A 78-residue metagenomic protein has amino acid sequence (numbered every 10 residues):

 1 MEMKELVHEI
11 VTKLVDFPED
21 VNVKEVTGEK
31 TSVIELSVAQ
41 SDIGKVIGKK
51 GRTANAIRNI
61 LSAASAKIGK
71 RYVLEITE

Functional and structural regions predicted by a protein language model:
M1-K45, N55-E78: RNA-contacting regions in translation and RNA-metabolism proteins, encompassing KH/S1 modules where present
